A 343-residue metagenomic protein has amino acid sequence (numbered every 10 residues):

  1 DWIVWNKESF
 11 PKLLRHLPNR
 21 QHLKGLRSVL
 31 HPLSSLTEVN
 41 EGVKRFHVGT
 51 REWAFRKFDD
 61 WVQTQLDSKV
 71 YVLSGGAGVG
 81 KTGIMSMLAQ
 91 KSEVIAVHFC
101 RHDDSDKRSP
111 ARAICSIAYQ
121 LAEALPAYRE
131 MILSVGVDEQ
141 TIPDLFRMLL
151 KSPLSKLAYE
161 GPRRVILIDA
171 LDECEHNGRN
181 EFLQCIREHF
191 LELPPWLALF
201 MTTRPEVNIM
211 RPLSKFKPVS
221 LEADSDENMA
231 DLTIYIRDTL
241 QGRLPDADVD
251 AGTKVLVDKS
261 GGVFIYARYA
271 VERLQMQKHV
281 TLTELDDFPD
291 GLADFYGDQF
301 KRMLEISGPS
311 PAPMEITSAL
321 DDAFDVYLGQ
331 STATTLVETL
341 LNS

Functional and structural regions predicted by a protein language model:
D1-S343: Conserved NB-ARC/NACHT P-loop NTPase core of NLR-like innate immune receptors
